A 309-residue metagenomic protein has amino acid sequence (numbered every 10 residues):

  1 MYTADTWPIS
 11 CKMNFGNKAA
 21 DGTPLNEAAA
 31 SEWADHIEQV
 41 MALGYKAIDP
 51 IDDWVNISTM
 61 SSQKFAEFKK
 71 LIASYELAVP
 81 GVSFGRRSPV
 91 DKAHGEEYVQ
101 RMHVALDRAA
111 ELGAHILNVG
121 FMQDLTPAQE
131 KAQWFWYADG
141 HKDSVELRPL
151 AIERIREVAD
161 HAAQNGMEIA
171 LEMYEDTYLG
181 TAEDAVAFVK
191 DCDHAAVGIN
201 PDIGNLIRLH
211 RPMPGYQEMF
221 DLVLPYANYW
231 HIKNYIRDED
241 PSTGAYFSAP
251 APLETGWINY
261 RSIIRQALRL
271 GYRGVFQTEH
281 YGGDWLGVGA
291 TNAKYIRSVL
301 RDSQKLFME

Functional and structural regions predicted by a protein language model:
M1-I116, D143-P149, R156, A163 (+3 more regions): N-terminal pre-domain/capping segments
A4-C11, N17-T23, A30, A47-I48 (+5 more regions): Acidic/histidine-rich catalytic cores of soluble enzymes
K18, L25-S31, I51-F65, R87-Y98 (+6 more regions): Acidic-and-aromatic substrate-binding clefts and catalytic sites of carbohydrate-active enzymes
Y45, A114, A227, Y272-R273: A structural motif
L112-Y137, N165-E175, Q277-T278: Active-site groove signature of glycoside hydrolases
A132-K142, S242-A251: Short glycine/proline- and charge-enriched loop/turn segments that cap or connect secondary-structure elements
Y229, G274-Y281: Conserved active-site loop/cleft motifs that coordinate metal ions or position small ligands
R261-I263, L268-L270, V275-F276: H/E-rich (His + Asp/Glu) clusters that bind or coordinate divalent metals
